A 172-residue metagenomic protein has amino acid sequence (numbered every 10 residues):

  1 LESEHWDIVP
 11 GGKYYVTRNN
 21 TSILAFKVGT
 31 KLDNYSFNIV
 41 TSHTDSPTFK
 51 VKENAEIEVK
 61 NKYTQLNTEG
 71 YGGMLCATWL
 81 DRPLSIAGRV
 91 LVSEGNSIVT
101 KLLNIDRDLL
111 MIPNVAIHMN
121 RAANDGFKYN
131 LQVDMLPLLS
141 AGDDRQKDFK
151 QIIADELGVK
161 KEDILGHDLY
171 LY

Functional and structural regions predicted by a protein language model:
L1-Y172: N-terminal hydrophobic/helix-forming segments and targeting peptides
